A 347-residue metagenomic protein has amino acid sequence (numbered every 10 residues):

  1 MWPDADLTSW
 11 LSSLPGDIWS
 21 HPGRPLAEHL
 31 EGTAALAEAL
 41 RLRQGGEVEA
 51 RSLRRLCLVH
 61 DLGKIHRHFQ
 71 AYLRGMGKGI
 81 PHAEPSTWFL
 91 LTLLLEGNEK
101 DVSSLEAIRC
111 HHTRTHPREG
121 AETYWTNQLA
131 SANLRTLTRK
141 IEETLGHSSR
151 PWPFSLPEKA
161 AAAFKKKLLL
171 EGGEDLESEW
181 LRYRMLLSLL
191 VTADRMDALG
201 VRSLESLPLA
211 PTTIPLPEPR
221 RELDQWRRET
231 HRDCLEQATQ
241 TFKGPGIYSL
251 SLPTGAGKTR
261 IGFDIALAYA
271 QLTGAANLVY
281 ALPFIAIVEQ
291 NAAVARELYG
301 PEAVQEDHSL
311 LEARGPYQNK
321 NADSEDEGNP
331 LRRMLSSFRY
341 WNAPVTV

Functional and structural regions predicted by a protein language model:
W2-L216: Accessory nucleic-acid engagement/destabilization modules that flank
H29, P217-S251: Conserved pre-motif I regulatory segment
H66, T115-A121, V288-Q290, R314-S324: Switch/connector loops and helix/strand junctions flanking conserved nucleotide-binding motifs in nucleotide-processing
P85-F89, A107, I265, Q290-L298: Alpha-helical scaffold elements adjacent to nucleotide-binding pockets in ATP/GTP-utilizing enzyme cores
F242-Y269: Walker A/P-loop
K243-L250, A275-N277, N342-T346: Pre-Walker A (Motif I) flank of P-loop NTPase domains
A275-Y299, V304-G315: Conserved Walker A/P-loop ATP-binding site and its immediately adjacent core in helicase/helicase-like ATPase domains
G300-V347: Inter-Walker segment of RecA-like/P-loop motor cores
